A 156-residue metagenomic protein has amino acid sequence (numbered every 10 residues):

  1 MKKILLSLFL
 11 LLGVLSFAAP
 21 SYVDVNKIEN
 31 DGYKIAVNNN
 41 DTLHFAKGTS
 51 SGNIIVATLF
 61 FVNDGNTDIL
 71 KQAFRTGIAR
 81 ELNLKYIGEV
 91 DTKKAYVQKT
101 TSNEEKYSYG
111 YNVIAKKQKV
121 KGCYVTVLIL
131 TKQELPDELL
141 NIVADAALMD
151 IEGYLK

Functional and structural regions predicted by a protein language model:
I4-L15: Sec-dependent N-terminal signal peptides
A18-F45, A146-L148: N-terminal "mature-domain start" segment
P20, N38-T42, I54-V56, E105-V113 (+2 more regions): Short, surface-exposed coil-to-beta transition loops
K27-G32, V127-K156: Surface-exposed amphipathic alpha-helical segments
N30-D31, T49-S51, D91-K93, A115-Y124: Short, solvent-exposed coil/turn segments at beta-strand boundaries
A46-Q72, C123-L130: A short acidic-to-branched-hydrophobic micro-motif
A79-Q118: Signature of long, low-cysteine stretches enriched in small and polar/charged residues
